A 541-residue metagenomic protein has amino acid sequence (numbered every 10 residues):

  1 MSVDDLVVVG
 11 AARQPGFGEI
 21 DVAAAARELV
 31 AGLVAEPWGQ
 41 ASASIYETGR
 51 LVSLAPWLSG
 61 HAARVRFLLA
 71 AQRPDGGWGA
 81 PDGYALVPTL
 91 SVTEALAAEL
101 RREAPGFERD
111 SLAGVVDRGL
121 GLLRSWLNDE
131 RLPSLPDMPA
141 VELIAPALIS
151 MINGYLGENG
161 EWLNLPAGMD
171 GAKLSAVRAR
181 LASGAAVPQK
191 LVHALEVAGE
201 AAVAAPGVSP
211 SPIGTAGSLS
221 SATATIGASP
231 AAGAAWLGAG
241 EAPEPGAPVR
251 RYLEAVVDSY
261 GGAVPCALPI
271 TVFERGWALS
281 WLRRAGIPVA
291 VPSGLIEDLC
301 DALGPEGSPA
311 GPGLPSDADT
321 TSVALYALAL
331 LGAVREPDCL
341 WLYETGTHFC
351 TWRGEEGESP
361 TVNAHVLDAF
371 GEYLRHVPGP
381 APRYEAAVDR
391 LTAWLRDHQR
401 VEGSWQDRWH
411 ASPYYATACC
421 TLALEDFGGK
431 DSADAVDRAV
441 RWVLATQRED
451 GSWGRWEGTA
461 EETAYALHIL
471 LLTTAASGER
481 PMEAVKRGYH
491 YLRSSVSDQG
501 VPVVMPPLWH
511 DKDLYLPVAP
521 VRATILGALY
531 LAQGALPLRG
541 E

Functional and structural regions predicted by a protein language model:
M1-D21, E36-A63, A80-D110, S125-H193 (+7 more regions): An alpha-helical repeat/solenoid feature that recognizes helix-turn-helix modules
V22-R27, R335, Y343: Helix-turn-helix repeat elements of alpha-solenoid scaffolds
L29-L33, L68, G119, L123 (+6 more regions): Buried hydrophobic core positions in alpha-solenoid tandem helical repeats
G32-V34, G214-S220, P506-P507: Short Pro/Gly-enriched beta-strand edge/turn motifs at strand-loop
R73-W78: Nucleic acid-processing catalytic cores of prokaryotic defense/repair systems
V192-G217: Edge strands and adjacent loops of beta-rich recognition modules
